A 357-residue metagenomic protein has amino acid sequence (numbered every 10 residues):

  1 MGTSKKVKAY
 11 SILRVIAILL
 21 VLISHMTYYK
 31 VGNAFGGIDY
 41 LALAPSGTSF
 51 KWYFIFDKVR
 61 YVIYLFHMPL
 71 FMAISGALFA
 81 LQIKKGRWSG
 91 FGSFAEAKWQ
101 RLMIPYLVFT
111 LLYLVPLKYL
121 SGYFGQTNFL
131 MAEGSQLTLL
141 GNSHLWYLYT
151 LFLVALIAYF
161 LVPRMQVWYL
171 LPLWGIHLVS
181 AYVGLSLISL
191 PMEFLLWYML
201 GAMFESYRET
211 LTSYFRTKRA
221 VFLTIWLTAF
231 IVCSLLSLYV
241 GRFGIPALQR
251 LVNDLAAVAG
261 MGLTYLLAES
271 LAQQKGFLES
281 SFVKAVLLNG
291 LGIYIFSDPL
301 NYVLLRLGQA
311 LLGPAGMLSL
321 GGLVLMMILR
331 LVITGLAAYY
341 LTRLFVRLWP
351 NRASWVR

Functional and structural regions predicted by a protein language model:
M1-G175, L311-R357: Membrane-cytosol interface segments of multi-pass membrane proteins, especially ER/Golgi lipid-handling enzymes
T3-S4, I83-S89, P163-V167, E205-R219 (+2 more regions): Membrane-interface junctions at the ends of membrane-embedded or membrane-associated helices
L19, I23-M26, P172-S186, I225-Y239 (+2 more regions): Aromatic-anchored segments of alpha-helical transmembrane domains
L20, L70-M72, W197, F204 (+1 more regions): Hydrophobic residues within membrane-embedded alpha-helical segments of Major Facilitator Superfamily
F56-P69, Q136-Y149, A181-L200, L235-L263 (+1 more regions): Interfacial loop-to-helix transition and helix-capping segments at the boundaries of transmembrane helices
A77-L81, V154, A158-V162, F194-T210 (+4 more regions): Hydrophobic transmembrane alpha-helices
F152-G175, V183, M203-L223: Solvent-exposed interhelical
P246-W349: Alpha-helical transmembrane segments of multi-pass integral membrane proteins
